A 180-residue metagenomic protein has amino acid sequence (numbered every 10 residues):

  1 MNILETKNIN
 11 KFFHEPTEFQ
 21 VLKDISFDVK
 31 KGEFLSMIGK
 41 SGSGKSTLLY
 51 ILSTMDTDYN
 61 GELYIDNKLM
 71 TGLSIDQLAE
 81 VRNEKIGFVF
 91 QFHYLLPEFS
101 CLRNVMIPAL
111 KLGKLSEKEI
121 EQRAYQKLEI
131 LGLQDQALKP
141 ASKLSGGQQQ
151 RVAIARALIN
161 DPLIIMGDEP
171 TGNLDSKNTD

Functional and structural regions predicted by a protein language model:
I38-K40: The feature captures the beta-strand-to-loop junction immediately N-terminal to the Walker
S53: Helix-to-loop junction immediately C-terminal to a conserved catalytic motif
G61-L69: Conserved ABC transporter NBD signature motif
F99-P108: Short coil-to-helix segment of the ABC ATPase nucleotide-binding domain corresponding to the Q-loop/switch region
P140-Q150: Conserved ABC ATPase signature
I159-L163: A short, proline-enriched helix->beta-strand linker immediately N-terminal to the Walker B motif in ABC-type P-loop
I165-D168: Catalytic Walker B motif of ABC-type/P-loop ATPase nucleotide-binding domains
